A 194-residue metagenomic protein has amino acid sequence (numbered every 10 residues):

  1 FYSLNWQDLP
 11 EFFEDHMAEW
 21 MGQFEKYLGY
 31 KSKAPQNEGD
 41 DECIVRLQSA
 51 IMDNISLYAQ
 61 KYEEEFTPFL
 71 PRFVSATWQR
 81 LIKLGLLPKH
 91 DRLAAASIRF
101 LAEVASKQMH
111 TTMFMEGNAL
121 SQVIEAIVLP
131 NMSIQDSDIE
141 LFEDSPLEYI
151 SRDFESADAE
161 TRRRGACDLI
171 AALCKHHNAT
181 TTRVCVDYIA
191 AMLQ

Functional and structural regions predicted by a protein language model:
F1-D8, Y27-K33, I44-K61, F73-L81 (+3 more regions): HEAT-repeat alpha-solenoid elements in large eukaryotic scaffold proteins
Q7, E11-E14, L87-Q194: Alpha-helical repeat/alpha-solenoid scaffolds of the HEAT/ARM/MIF4G superfamily and closely related elongated all-alpha
P10, E14, D41, T67: Flexible, glycine- and charge-enriched loops at secondary-structure boundaries
Q23-P35, G39, R80, L84-G85 (+2 more regions): Alpha-solenoid HEAT/Armadillo-like helical repeat scaffolds in large eukaryotic proteins
E38-Q48, S151-D153: Short N-terminal helix-initiation segments at or just after the protein's N-terminus
V45, Y62-P71, P88-R92, N178-T181: Alpha-helix boundary/capping segments in eukaryotic regulatory proteins
